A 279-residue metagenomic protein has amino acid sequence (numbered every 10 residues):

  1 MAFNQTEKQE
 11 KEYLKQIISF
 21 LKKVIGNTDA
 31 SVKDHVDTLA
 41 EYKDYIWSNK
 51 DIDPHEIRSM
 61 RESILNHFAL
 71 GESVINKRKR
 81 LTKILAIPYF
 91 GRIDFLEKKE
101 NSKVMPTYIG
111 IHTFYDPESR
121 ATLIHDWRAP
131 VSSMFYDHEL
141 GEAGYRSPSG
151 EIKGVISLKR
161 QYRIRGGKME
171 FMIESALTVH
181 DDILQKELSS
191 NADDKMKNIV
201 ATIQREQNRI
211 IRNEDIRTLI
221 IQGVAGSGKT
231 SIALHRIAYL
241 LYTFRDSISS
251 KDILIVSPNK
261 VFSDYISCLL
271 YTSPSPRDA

Functional and structural regions predicted by a protein language model:
M1-V200, Q204, N208-R212: Extended, charged low-complexity regulatory segments
I221: Hydrophobic anchor at the beta1->P-loop junction of P-loop NTPases
A225: The conserved Walker
K229: Conserved lysine of the Walker
I232: Hydrophobic positions on the alpha1 helix immediately C-terminal to the Walker A/P-loop
H235-R245: Walker A/P-loop NTP-binding motif
S250-P258: Conserved RecA-like ASCE P-loop NTPase motor core of nucleic-acid helicases/translocases
Y271-A279: Single conserved hydrophobic/aromatic residue that forms the stacking wall/gate of nucleotide- or nucleobase-binding
